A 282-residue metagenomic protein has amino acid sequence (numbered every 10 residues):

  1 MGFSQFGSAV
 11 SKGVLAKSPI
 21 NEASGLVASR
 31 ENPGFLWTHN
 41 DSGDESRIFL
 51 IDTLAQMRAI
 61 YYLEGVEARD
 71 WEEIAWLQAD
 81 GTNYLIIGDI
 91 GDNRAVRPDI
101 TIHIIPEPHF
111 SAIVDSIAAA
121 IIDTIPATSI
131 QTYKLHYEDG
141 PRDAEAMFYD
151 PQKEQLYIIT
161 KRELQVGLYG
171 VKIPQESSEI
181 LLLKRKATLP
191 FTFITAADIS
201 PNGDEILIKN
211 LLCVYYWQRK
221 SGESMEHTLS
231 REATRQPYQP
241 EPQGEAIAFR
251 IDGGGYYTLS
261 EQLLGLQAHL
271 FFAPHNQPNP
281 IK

Functional and structural regions predicted by a protein language model:
G2-K282: Sequence/structural signature of beta-propeller domains
